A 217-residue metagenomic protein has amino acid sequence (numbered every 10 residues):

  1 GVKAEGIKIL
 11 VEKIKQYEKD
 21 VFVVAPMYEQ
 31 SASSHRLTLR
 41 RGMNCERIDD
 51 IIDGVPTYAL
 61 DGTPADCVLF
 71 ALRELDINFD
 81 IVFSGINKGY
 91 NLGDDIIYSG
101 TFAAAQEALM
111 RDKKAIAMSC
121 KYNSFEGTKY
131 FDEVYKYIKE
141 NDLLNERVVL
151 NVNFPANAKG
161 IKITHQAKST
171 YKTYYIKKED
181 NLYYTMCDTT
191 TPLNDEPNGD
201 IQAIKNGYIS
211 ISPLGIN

Functional and structural regions predicted by a protein language model:
G1-K8, N194: Short acidic, Gly/Ser-rich segments with clustered Asp/Glu that frequently serve as metal-coordination loops in enzyme
V11-N78: A cross-family phosphate/adenosyl-ligand binding-site feature
V24-P26, S84-N87, M118-S119, V152-N153 (+1 more regions): Short beta-strand segments
E29, T63-P64, N87-Y90, I216: Short glycine-rich anion-binding loops that position phosphate/pyrophosphate groups of nucleotides and phosphorylated
I81: Short, Asp-centered acidic motifs that coordinate Mg2+ and/or phosphate in catalytic or ligand-binding sites
Y90-S99: Glycine/threonine-rich flexible loop motifs
L109-T128: Glycine-rich phosphate/pyrophosphate-binding loops and their adjacent beta-strand/loop elements at enzyme active sites
T128-N217: Electrostatically charged, flexible surface regions
